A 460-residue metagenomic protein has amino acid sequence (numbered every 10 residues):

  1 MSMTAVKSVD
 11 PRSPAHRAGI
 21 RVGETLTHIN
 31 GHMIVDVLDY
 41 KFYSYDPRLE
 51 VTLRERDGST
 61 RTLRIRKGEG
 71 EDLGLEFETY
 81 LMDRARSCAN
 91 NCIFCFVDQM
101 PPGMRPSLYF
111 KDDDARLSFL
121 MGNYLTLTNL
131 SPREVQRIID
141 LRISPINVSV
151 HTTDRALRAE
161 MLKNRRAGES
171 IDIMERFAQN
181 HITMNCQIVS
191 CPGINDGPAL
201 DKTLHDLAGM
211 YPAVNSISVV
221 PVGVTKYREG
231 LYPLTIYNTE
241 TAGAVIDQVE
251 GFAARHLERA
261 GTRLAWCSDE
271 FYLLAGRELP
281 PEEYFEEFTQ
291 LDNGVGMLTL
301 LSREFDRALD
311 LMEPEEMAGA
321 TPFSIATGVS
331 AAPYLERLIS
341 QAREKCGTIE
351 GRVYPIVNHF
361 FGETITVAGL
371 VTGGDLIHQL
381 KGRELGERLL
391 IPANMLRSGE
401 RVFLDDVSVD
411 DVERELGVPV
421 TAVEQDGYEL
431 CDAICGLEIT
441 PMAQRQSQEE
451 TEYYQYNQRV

Functional and structural regions predicted by a protein language model:
M1-D10: PDZ/PDZ-like groove recognition
A5, A275-V460: Radical SAM enzyme core and accessory elements
P14-G19, K41-F42: Short, surface-exposed secondary-structure edge patches
A15, G23-L26, V51, C95: Terminal peptide-recognition signature
R17-V35: Conserved PDZ fold ligand-binding element
K41-F77: PDZ-domain C-terminal substructure recognizer with occasional recognition of PDZ-binding tails
T60, K67-A213, V222-F252: Conserved Radical SAM active-site core
R158, G193-I194, V214-E240, A260-E283 (+2 more regions): Flexible glycine/acidic-rich beta-alpha junction loops that bind and position SAM and/or redox cofactors in anaerobic
